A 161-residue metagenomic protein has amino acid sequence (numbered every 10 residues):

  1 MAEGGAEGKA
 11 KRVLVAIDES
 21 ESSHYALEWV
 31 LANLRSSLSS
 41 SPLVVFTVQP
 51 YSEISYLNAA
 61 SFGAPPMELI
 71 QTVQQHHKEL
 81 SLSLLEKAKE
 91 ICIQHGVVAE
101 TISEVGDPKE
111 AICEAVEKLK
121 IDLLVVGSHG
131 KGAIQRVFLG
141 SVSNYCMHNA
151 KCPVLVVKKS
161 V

Functional and structural regions predicted by a protein language model:
M1-K9, A64, Q75, E79 (+2 more regions): Structural beta-alpha unit
A2-E68, Q75, E90-E100: Small/aliphatic-rich secondary-structure junction motif
R12, L123-H148: Glycine-rich, Arg-bearing micro-motifs that act as flexible, cationic patches
S23-A26, V116, S143, A150: Small-residue (primarily alanine) positions within well-ordered alpha-helices, especially packing/interaction faces
S52-E53, K109-A111, A133: Generic structural signal for helix capping and beta-alpha/helix-loop junctions
C152-V161: Short, flexible loop segments at boundaries between secondary-structure elements
